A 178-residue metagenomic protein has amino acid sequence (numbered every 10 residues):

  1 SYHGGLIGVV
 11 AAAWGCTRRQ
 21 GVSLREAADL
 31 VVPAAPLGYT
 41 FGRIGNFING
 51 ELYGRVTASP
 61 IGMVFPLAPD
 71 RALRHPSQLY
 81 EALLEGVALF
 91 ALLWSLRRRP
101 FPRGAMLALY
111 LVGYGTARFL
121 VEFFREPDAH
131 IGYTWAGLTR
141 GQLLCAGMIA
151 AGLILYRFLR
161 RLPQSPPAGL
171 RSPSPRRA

Functional and structural regions predicted by a protein language model:
S1-A178: A feature for loop-to-transmembrane-helix boundaries and adjacent hydrophobic helices in multi-pass integral membrane
